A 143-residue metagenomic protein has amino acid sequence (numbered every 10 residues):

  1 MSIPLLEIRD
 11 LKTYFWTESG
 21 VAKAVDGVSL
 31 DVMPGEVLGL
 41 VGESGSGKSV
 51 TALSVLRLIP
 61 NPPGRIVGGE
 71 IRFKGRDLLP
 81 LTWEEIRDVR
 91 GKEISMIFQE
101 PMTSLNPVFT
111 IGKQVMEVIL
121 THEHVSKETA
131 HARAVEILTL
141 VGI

Functional and structural regions predicted by a protein language model:
M1-I143: ABC transporter nucleotide-binding domains
